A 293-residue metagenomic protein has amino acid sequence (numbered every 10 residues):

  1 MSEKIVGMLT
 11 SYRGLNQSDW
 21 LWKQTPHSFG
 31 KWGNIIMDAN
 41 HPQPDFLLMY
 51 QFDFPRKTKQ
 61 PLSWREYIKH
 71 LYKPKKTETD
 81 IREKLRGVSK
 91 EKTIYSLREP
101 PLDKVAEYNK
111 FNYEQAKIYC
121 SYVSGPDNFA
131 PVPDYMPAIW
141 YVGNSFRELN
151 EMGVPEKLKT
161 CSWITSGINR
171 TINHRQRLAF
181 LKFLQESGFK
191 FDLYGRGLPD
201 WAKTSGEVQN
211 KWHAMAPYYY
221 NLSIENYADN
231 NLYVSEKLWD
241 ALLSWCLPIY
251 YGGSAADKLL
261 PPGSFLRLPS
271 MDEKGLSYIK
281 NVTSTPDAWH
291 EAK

Functional and structural regions predicted by a protein language model:
S2-L97, V105-K293: Pol beta-like nucleotidyltransferase catalytic core
